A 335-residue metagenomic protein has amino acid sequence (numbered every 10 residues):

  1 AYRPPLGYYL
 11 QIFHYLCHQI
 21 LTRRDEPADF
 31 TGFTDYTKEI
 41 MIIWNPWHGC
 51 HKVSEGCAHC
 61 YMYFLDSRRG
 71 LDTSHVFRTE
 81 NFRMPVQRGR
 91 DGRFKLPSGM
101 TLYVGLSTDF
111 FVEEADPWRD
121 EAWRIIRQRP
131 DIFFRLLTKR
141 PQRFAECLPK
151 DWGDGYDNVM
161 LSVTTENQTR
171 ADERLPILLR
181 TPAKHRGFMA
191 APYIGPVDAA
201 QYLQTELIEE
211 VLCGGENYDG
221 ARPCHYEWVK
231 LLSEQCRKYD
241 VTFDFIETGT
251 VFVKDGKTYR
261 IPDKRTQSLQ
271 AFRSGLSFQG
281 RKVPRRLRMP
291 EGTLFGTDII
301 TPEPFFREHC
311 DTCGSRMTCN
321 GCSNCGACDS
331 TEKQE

Functional and structural regions predicted by a protein language model:
A1-I12, T31: Extreme N-terminal basic, low-complexity initiation segments that serve as generic localization/processing leaders
L21, F30-H48, Q201-E335: Auxiliary Fe-S-binding modules of radical SAM enzymes
F30-V159, Q168-A171, V197-I208, C322-C328: Conserved Radical SAM active-site core
C57, V104, L136, L178 (+3 more regions): Conserved, mostly hydrophobic/aromatic
S107-D109, K139-P141, T164-Q168, A191-Y193 (+2 more regions): Active-site beta-loop-alpha junctions enriched in small/polar residues
R127-P130, P182, K230, R237: Anion (oxyanion) recognition and catalysis
T165-N167, L179-Q204, I208-E210, G215: Histidine/lysine/aspartate-rich catalytic loop segments that bind and position anionic ligands
